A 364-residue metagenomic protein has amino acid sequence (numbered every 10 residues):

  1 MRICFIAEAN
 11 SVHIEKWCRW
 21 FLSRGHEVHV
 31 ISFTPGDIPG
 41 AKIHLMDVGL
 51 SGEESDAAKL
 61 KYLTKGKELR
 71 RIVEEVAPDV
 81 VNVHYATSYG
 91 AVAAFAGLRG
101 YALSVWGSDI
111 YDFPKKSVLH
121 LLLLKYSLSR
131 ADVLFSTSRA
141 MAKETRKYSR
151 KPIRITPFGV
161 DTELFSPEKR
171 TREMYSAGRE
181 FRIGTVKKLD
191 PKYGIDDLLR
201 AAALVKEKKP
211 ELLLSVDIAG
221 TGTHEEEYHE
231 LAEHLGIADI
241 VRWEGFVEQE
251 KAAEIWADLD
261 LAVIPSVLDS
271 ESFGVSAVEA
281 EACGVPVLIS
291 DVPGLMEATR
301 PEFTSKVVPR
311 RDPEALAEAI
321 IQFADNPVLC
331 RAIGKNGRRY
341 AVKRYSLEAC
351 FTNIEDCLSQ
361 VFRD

Functional and structural regions predicted by a protein language model:
M1-I43: N-terminal subdomain of nucleotide-sugar transferases
C4, S176-A202, D217: Conserved donor-binding/catalytic core segment of Leloir-type glycosyltransferases
V73, L128, F246-V247, E254-L259: Short alpha-helical donor nucleotide-sugar binding micro-motif in glycosyltransferases
L103, L124-E168, G178: Donor nucleotide-sugar binding/catalytic pocket of nucleotide-sugar-dependent glycosyltransferases
H224-E227, A238-E248, I255, V307: Active-site donor-binding acidic/aromatic loop of nucleotide-activated sugar and phosphosugar transferases involved
P286-I289: Short hydrophobic beta-strand element within catalytic cores of glycosyltransferases and related nucleotide-activated
P301-P313, Q322-V328: Conserved acidic donor-binding segment of nucleotide-sugar-dependent glycosyltransferases
A315, Q322, L329-K343, C350-D356: A short, well-ordered alpha-helix in the C-terminal region of glycosyltransferases
